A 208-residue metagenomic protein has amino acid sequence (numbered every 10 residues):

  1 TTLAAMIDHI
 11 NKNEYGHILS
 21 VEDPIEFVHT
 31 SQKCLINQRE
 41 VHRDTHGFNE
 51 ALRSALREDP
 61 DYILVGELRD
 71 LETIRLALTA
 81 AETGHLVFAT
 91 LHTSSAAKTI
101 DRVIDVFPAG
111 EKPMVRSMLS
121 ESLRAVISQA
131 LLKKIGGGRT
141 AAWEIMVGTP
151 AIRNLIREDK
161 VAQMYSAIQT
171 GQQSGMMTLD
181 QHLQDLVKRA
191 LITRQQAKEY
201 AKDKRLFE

Functional and structural regions predicted by a protein language model:
T1-E208: Short, flexible helix-loop junctions that flank or precede catalytic/ligand sites
